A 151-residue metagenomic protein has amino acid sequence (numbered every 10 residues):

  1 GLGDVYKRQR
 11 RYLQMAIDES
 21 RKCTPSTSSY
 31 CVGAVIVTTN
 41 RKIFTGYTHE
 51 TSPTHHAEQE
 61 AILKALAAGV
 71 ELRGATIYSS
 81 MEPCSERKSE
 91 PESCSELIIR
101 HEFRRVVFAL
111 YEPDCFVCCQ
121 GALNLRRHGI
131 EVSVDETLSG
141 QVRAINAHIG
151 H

Functional and structural regions predicted by a protein language model:
G1-Y6: Short, small-residue-biased leader/transition segments that mark boundaries at the very start of proteins
R8-T27: Short, basic/aromatic recognition patches
P25, S29, V70-E71: Secondary-structure boundary/capping residues
C31-N40: Short beta-strand scaffold segments in enzyme catalytic cores
V35, Y47, N146: Anionic group-transfer/hydrolysis microenvironments
I43-R143: Zn2+-dependent cytidine deaminase-like catalytic core
H148-H151: Phosphate/diphosphate-binding glycine-rich loops and adjacent basic-rich segments that engage nucleotide
